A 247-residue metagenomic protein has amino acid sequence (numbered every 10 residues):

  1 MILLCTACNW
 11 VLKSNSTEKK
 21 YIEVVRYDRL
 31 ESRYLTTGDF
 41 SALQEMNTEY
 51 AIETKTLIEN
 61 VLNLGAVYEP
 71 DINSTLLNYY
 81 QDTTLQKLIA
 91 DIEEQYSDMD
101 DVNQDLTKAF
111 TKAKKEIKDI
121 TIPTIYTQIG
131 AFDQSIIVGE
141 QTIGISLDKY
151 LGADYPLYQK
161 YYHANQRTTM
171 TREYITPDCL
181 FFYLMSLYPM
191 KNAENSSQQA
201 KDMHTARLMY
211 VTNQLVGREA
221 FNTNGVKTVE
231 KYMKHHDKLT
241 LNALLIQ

Functional and structural regions predicted by a protein language model:
L4-A7: C-terminal motif of bacterial Sec signal peptides marking the signal peptidase cleavage site
N9-N78: N-terminal mature-domain "stem" immediately C-terminal to a signal peptide or N-terminal signal-anchor/transmembrane
L76-L239, L245-Q247: Acidic/His-rich structured neighborhood in mature extracellular/periplasmic domains
